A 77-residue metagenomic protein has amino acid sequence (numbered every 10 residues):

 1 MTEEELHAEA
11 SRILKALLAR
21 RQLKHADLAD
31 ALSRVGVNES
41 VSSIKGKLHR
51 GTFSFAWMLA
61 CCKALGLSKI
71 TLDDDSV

Functional and structural regions predicted by a protein language model:
M1-K24, D30-A31, I70: A short, Lys/Arg-rich alpha-helix, primarily the initiator
I13, D27, A56-A60: Short Gly/charged-rich anion-binding patches and loops
R21, L32, G36-V37, L65: Core residues of bacterial helix-turn-helix
S33-T52: Recognition helix of helix-turn-helix/homeodomain-like DNA-binding domains that insert into the DNA major groove
F53-T71: DNA major-groove recognition helix of helix-turn-helix/homeodomain DNA-binding modules
T71-V77: Short amphipathic recognition helices of helix-turn-helix/homeodomain-type DNA-binding modules
